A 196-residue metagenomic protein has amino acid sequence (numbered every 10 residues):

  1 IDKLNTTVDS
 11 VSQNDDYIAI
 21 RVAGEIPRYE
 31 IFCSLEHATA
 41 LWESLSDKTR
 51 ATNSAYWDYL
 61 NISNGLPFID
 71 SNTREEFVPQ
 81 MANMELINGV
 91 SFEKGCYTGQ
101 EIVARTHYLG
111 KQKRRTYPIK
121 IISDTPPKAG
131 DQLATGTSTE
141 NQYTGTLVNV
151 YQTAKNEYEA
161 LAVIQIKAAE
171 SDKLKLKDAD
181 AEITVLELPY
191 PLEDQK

Functional and structural regions predicted by a protein language model:
I1-N64: Acidic, low-complexity central loop/insert segments
I1-Q13, P67-E76, E193-K196: Short, low-order "capping/linker" segments at domain edges
V11, V22, G65, G95 (+3 more regions): Residue-level recognition of beta-strand microenvironments
S34, D70, Q165-K167: Helix N-cap / beta->alpha transition motif
A38, Y59, L66-I69, L109-K111 (+1 more regions): Short, catalytically relevant binding-site loops at active-site mouths
N53-S54, Y59-E85: Short, conserved active-site entrance elements at the starts or edges of catalytic domains
A82-V90, A104-K196: Glycine-rich, small/acidic residue-mixed loop/short-helix segments
